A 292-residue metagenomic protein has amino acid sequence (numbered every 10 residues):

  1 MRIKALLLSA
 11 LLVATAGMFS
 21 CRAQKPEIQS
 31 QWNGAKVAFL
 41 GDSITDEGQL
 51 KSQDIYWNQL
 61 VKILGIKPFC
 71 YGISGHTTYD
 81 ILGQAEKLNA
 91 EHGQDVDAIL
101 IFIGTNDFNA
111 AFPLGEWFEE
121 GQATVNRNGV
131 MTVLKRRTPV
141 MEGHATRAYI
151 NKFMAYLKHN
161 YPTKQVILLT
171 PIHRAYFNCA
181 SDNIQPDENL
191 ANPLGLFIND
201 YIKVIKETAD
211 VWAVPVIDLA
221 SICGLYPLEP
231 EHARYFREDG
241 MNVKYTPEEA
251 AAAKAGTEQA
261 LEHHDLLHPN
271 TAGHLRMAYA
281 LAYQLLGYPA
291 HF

Functional and structural regions predicted by a protein language model:
M1-K25: Bacterial Sec-dependent N-terminal signal peptides
K4-A5, A35, D97, H263: A generic hydrophobic-helix recognition signal that picks specific residues within alpha-helical hydrophobic
G17-F19, W57, Y176, L285-L286: A short hydrophobic/aromatic micro-motif that marks alpha-helical segments and, especially, helix-coil
C21-S74, Y79-D95, I99: Serine-esterase "nucleophile elbow" of acetyl-processing enzymes
I63, G83-L275, Y279-F292: Alpha-helical cap/lid subdomain in secreted, periplasmic, or secretory-pathway luminal O-acyl-processing enzymes
